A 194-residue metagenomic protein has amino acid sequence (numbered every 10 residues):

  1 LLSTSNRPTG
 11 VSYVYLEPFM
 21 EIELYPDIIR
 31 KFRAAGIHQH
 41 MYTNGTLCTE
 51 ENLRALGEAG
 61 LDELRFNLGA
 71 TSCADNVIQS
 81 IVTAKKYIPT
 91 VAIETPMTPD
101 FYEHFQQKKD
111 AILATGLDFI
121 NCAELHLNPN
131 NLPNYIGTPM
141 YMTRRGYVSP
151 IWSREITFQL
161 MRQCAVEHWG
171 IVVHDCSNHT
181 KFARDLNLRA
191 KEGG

Functional and structural regions predicted by a protein language model:
L2-S3, M161: Generic structural signal for well-ordered alpha-helical scaffold segments
S3-T4, R54-G57, L113: Non-catalytic positions within long, well-ordered alpha-helices that form the structural scaffold/packing of enzyme
S5-E21, F32-C48, A59-N76, T90-P99 (+1 more regions): Core AdoMet radical
I22-I29, T49-L56, N76-S80, F105-K108 (+1 more regions): Distinct, well-ordered alpha-helical segments
C48-T49, A183: Short, charged/polar "capping" segments at the starts of alpha-helices and the immediately preceding loops
I78-R184: Conserved C-terminal portion of the radical SAM core fold that forms the substrate/S-adenosylmethionine-binding
R184-A190: Hydrophobic, secondary-structure "cap" segments at the distal end of domains
